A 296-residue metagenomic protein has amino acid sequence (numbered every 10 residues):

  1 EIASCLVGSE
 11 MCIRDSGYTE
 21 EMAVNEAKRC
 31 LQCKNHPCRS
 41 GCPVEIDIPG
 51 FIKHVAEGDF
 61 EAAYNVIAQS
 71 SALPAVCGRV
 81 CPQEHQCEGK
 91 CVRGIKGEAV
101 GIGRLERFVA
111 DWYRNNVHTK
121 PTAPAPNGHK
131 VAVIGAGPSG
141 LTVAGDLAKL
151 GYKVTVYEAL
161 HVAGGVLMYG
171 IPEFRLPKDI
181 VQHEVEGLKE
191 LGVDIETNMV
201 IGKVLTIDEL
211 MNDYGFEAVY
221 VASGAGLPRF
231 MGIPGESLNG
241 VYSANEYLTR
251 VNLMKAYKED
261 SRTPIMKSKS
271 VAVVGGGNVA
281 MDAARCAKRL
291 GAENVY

Functional and structural regions predicted by a protein language model:
E1-G8, C12-I13: Single conserved hydrophobic/aromatic residue that forms the stacking wall/gate of nucleotide- or nucleobase-binding
E10, R14-E26, D47-R79, K96-A123 (+2 more regions): Ferredoxin-type iron-sulfur electron-transfer modules in oxidoreductases and energy-metabolism complexes
K28, N35, A132-Y157, E196-M211 (+2 more regions): Rossmann-like dinucleotide/flavin-binding elements
Q32-E57, V76-V109, T155, V162 (+1 more regions): Iron-sulfur cluster-binding cysteine motifs and their immediate structural context in ferredoxin-like electron-transfer
A62, A125-P126, K130-I134, Q182-I233: Feature captures the FAD/FMN-dependent oxidoreductase FAD-binding
V100, G170-I195, E236-V251: N-terminal glycine-rich dinucleotide-binding loop that anchors FAD/FMN and/or NAD(P) in oxidoreductases
P124-V131, V241, K267-S268: A short, charged/proline- and glycine-enriched loop that marks the coil->beta-strand transition at the N-terminal
V221-A222, S243, V273: Redox-cofactor binding/interface segments in oxidoreductases and associated redox assembly factors
